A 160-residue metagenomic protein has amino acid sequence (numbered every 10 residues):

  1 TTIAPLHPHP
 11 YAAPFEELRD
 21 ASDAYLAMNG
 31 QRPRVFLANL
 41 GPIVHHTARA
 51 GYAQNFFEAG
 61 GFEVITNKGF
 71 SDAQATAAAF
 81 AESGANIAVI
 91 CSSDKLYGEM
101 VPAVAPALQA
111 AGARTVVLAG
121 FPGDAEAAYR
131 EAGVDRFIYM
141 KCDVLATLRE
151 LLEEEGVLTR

Functional and structural regions predicted by a protein language model:
T1-S92, L96: Non-catalytic terminal/interface segments that mediate subunit docking, oligomerization, and allosteric communication
K95-G98, A125: Short glycine-rich, flexible loops that bind phosphorylated cofactors or substrates
P102-R160: Peripheral docking tails and interdomain loops at the edges of cofactor- or intermediate-handling domains
